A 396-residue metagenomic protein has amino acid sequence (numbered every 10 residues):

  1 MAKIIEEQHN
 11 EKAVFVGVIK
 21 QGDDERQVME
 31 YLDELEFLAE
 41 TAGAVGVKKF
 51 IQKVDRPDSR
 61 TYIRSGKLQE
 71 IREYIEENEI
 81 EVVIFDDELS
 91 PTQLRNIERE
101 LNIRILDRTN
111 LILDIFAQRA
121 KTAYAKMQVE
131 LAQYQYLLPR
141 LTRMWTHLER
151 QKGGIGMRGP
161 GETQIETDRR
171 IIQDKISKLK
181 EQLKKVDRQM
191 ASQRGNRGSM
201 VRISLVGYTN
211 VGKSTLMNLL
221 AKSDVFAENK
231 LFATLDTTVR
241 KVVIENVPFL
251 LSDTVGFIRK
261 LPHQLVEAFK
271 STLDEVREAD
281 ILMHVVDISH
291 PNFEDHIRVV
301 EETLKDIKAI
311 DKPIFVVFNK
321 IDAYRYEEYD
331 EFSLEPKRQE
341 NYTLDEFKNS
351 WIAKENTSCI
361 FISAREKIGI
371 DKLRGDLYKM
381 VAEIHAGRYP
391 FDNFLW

Functional and structural regions predicted by a protein language model:
M1-F15, E36, Q135, P139-V211 (+3 more regions): C-terminal-of-GTPase-core extension/linker across diverse P-loop GTPases
M1-I112: N-terminal accessory targeting/assembly segments
A2-I5, M29-D33, R56-R72, D236 (+2 more regions): Switch II of P-loop NTPase G domains
E7-Q8, I75-E77, E98, K241-E245 (+5 more regions): Conserved catalytic network of the ASCE P-loop NTPase/AAA+ motor domain
K20-G22, D58, E88, R277-R298 (+2 more regions): Conserved Switch II/interswitch segment of TRAFAC-class P-loop GTPases
D23-E25, D58-T61, P91-N96, L113-F116 (+4 more regions): Switch/connector loops and helix/strand junctions flanking conserved nucleotide-binding motifs in nucleotide-processing
N110-V129: Short alpha-helix plus adjacent loop in nuclease-associated cores
G195-G198, L219-F249, H263-A268, F293 (+1 more regions): Switch I (effector-binding) loop of TRAFAC-class P-loop GTPase G-domains
